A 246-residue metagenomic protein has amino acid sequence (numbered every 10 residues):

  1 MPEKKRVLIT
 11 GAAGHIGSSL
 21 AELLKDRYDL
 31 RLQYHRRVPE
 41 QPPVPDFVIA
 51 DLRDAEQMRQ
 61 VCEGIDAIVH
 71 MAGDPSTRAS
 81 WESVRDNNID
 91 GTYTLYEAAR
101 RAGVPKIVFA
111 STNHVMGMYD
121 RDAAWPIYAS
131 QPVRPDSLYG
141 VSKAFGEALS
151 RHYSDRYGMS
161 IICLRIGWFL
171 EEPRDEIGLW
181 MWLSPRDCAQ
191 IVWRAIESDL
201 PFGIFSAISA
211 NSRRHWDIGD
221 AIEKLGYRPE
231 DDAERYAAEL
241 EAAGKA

Functional and structural regions predicted by a protein language model:
K5-R27: N-terminal Rossmann NAD(P)H-binding glycine-rich loop of SDR-like oxidoreductase domains
P39-E40, I49-N87: NAD(P)H-binding glycine-rich loop region in Rossmannoid oxidoreductase-like domains and their noncatalytic homologs
R53, S83-T94, A102, V141-A144 (+1 more regions): Glycine-rich NAD(P)-binding loop of the Rossmann-fold in SDR/ketoreductase-type enzymes
T77, A110-A124, L138, A144 (+1 more regions): Conserved catalytic-site region of short-chain dehydrogenase/reductase
D86, D122-I161: Catalytic helix-loop patch of NAD(P)-dependent Rossmann-fold dehydrogenases
T94-V133: Conserved Rossmann-fold NAD(P)-dependent oxidoreductase catalytic core, especially the SDR/UDP-sugar
D155, I166-E172, L183-I204, A210: Alpha-helical substrate-binding/gating segment
I204-F205, A210-R228, G244: Conserved C-terminal active-site "lid" loop/helix of NAD(P)H-dependent oxidoreductases that clamps the redox cofactor
